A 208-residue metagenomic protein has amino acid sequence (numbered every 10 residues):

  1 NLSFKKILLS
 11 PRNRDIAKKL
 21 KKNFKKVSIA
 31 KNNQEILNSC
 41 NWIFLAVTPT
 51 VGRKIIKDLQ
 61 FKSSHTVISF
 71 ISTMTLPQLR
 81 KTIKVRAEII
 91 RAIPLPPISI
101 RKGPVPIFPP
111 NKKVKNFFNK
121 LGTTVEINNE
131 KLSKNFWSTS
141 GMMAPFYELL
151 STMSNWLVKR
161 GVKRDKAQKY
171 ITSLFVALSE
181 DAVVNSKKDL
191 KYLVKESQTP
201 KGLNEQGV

Functional and structural regions predicted by a protein language model:
L2-K5, R86-E88: Conserved S-adenosyl-L-methionine
F4, R164-D165, L190: Alpha-helix N-cap/start motif
I7-R12: Short internal beta-strands
R14-I16, L20-I107, N111: Rossmann-like NAD(P)(H) cofactor-binding subdomain of soluble oxidoreductases
A17, C40, G52, L76 (+6 more regions): A general structural signal for well-ordered alpha-helical segments in protein cores
Q78-E88, G103-N185: Internal alpha-helical scaffold of NAD(P)-dependent oxidoreductase catalytic cores
T172, V176-V208: NAD(P)-dependent Rossmann-like dehydrogenase/reductase catalytic/cofactor-binding core
